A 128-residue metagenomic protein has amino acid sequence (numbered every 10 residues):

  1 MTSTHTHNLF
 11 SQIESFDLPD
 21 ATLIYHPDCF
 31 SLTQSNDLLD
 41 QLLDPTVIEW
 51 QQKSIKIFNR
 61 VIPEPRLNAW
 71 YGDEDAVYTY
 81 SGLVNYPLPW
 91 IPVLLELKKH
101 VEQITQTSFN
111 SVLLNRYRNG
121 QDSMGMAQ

Functional and structural regions predicted by a protein language model:
M1-Q128: Non-heme Fe(II) oxygenase metal-center motifs and adjacent flexible, charged/small-residue loops
